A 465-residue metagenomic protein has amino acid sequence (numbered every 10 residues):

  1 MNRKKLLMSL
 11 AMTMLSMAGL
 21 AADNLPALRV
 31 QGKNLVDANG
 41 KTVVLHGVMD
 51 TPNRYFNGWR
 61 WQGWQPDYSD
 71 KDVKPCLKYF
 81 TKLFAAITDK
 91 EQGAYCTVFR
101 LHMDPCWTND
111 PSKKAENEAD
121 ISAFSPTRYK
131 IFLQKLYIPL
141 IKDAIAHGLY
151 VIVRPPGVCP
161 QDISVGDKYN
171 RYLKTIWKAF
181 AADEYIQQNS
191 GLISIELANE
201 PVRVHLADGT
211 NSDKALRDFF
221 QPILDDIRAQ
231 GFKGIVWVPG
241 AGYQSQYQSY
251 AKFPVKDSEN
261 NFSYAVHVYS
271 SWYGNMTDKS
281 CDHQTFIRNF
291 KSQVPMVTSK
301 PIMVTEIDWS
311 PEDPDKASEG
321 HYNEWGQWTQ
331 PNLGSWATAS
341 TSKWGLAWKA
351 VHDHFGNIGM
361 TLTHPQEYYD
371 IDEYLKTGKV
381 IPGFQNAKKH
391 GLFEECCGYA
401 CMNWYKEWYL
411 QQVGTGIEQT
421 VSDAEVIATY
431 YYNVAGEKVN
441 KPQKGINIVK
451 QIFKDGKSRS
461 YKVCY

Functional and structural regions predicted by a protein language model:
N2-S9, G19-Y95, P111-A119, F384-K388 (+1 more regions): Non-catalytic accessory regions flanking glycosidase/transglycosidase catalytic cores in CAZymes
R3, I448-Y465: C-terminal tail/sorting-segment detector
L7-T13, Q248: Sec-dependent N-terminal signal peptides
A27-L28, P52, F56-D72, C76 (+5 more regions): Extracellular glycoside hydrolase catalytic/binding regions
L28, Y68-V98, M103, W107-S194 (+1 more regions): An active-site-proximal structural segment forming one wall of the substrate-binding cleft that immediately precedes
T42, K438, S458-S460: A structural signal for beta-strand boundary/capping segments at domain termini and interdomain linkers
G414-A435: Residue-level detector of functionally pivotal "anchor" positions at catalytic/ligand-binding pockets or at interdomain
T429-D455: Short, surface-exposed loop/turn motifs with a glycine/proline- and acidic-biased composition
